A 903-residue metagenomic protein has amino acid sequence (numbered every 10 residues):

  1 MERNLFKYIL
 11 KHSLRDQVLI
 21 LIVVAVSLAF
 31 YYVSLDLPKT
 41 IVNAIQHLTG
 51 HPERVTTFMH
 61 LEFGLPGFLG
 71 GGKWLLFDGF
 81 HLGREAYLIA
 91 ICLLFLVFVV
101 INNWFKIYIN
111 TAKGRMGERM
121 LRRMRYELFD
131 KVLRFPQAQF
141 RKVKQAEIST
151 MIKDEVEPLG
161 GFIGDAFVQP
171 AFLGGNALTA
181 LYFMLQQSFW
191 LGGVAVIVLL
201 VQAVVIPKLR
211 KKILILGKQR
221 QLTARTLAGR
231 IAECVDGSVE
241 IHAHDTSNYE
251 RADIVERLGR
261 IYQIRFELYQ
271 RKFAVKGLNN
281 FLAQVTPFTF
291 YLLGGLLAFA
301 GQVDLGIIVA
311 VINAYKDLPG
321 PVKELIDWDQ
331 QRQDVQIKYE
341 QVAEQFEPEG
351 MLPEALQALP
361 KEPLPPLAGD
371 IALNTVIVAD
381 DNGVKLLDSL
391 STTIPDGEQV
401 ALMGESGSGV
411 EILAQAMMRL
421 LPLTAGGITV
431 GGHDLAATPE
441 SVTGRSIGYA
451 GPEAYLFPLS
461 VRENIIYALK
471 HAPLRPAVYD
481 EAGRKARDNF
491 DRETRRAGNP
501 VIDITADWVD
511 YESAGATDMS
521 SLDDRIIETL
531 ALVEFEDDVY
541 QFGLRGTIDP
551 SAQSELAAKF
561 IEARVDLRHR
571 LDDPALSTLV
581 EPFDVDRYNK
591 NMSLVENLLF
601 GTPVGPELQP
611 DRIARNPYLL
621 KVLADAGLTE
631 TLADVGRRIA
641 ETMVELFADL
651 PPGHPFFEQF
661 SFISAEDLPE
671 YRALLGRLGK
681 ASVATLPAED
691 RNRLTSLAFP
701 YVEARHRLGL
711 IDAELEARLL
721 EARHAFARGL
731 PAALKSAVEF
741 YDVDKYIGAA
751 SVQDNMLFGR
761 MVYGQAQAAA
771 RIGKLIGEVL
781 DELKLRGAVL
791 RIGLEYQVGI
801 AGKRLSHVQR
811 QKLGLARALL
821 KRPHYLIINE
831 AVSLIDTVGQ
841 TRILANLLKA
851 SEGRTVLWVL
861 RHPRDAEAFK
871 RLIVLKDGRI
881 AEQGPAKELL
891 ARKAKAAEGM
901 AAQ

Functional and structural regions predicted by a protein language model:
M1-S34, P38-L94, I101, F105-K113 (+16 more regions): Membrane-integrated ABC transporters
L10-L14, Q137-A138, D154-I163, F167 (+11 more regions): An intracellular "coupling" helix at the cytosolic face of ABC transporter transmembrane type-1 domains
L19-L28, V168-Q219, L292-D304: Transmembrane helices of ABC transporter permease
Q46-G50, M116-E118, Y126-T150, D154-V156 (+5 more regions): Short intracellular "coupling" helices and adjacent cytoplasmic loop segments at the cytosolic face of multi-pass
F95-N102, L199-A203, K272, K276-T286 (+2 more regions): Hydrophobic alpha-helical segments in the permease module
T246, D317-E347: Cytosolic ends of transmembrane helices, especially the final helix of ABC transmembrane type-1 domains
F346-E398, K849: Primarily ABC-family ATPase nucleotide-binding module
F457, P473-N597, T602-N616, A626 (+4 more regions): ABC-fold ATPase nucleotide-binding domain signature/coupling loops
